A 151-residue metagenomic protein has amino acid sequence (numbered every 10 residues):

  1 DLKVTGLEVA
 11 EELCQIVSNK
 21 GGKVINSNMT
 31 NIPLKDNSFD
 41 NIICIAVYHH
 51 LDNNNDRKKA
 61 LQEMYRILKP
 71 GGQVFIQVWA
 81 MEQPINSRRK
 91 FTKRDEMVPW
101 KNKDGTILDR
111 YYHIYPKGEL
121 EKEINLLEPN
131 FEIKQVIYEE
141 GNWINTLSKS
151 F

Functional and structural regions predicted by a protein language model:
D1-N31, N55, K59-Q62, P70-F151: Class I (Rossmann-like) S-adenosyl-L-methionine-dependent methyltransferase catalytic domain, capturing the SAM-binding
L34: Carboxylate-rich, divalent-cation-coordinating active-site regions
F39-D40: Local beta-strand N-terminus motif with an aromatic residue
I43: A conserved beta-strand element that flanks and buttresses the S-adenosyl-L-methionine
A46-H50: Short catalytic micro-motifs in class I SAM-dependent methyltransferases
R66: Basic phosphate/pyrophosphate-binding loop/patch that engages nucleotide-derived ligands
